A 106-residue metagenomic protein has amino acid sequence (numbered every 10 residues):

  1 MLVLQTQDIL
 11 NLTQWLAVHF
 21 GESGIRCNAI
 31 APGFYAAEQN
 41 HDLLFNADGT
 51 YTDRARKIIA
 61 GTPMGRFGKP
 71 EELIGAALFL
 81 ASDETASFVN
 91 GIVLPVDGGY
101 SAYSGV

Functional and structural regions predicted by a protein language model:
Q5-T6, T13: Active-site helix of classical SDR
L10, E38, E71-I74: Residues in well-ordered alpha-helical elements
V18-E22: Alpha-helical segment proximal to the catalytic Tyr-Lys
S23, N28, I92: Rossmann-like NAD(H)/NADP(H) cofactor-binding core
A31-L43: Short, flexible catalytic-loop segment of classical short-chain dehydrogenase/reductase
T50-E72: Catalytic Tyr-x(3-8)-Lys segment
R66-V96, S101: C-terminal substrate-recognition "lid" of short-chain dehydrogenase/reductases
S104-V106: Short, flexible, glycine-rich and Lys/Arg-enriched loop motifs at helix boundaries that contact anionic partners
